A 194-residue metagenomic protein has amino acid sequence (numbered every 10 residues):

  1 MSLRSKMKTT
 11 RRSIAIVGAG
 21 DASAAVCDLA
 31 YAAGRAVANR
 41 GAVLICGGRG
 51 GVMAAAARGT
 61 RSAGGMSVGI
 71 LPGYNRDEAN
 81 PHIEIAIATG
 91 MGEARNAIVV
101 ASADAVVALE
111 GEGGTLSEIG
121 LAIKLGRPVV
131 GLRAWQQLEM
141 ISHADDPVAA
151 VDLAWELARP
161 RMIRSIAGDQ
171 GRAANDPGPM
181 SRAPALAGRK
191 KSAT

Functional and structural regions predicted by a protein language model:
S2-V68: Glycine-rich beta-alpha loop segments
K6-T10, A36-A38, D77-N80, I98-A101 (+1 more regions): Solvent-exposed alpha-helices and their adjacent loops that cap or buttress functional pockets in soluble metabolic
G41, I83-E84, A103, G126: Short, well-ordered alpha-helix to beta-strand connector turns
R49-G50, P72-N75, A134-W135: Short, ordered loop/turn segments at secondary-structure junctions
R58-S102: Helix-adjacent hinge/juxtasegments
E93-L157: C-terminal binding/interaction regions
A101-V106, P147-G171, D176, K190-T194: A charged, well-structured terminal subsegment
